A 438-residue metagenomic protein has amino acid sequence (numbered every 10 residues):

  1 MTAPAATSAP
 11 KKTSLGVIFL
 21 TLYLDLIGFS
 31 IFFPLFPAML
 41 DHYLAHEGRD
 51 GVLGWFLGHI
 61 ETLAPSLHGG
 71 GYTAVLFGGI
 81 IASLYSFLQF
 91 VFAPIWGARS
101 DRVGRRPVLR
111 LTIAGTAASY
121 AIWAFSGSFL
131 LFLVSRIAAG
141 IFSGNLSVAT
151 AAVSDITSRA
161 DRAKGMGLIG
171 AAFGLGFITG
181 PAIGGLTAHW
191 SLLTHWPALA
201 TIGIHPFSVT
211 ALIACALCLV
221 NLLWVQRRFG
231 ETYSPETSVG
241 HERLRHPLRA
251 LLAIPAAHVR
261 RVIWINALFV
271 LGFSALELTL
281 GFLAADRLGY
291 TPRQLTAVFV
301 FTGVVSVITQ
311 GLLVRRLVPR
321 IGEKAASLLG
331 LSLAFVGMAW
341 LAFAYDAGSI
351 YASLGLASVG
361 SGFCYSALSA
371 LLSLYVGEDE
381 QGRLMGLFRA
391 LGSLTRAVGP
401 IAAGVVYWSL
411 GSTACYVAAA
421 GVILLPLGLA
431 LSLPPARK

Functional and structural regions predicted by a protein language model:
T2-K12, G230-I265: Juxtamembrane intracellular "pre-TM" segments in multi-pass secondary transporters
L35-V75, L278-L295: Short amphipathic helix-loop junctions that connect adjacent transmembrane helices in Major Facilitator Superfamily/SLC
G71, H189-C215, V405-I423: A membrane-interface helix-boundary motif in multi-pass transporters
F92-G104, T309-E323, Y407: Helix-to-loop junctions at the C-terminal end of transmembrane segments in multipass secondary transporters
G104, F125-L130, G289, A344-Y345: Helix-breaking motifs and short loop linkers at transmembrane-helix boundaries and internal kinks in secondary membrane
P107-I122, A325-W340: Structural signature of the two symmetry-related core transmembrane helices
V134-F173: Cytoplasmic helix-loop-helix junction between adjacent transmembrane helices in 12-TM secondary transporters
C215-P235, L429-L433: C-terminal membrane-cytosol helix-exit motif in multi-pass small-molecule transporters
